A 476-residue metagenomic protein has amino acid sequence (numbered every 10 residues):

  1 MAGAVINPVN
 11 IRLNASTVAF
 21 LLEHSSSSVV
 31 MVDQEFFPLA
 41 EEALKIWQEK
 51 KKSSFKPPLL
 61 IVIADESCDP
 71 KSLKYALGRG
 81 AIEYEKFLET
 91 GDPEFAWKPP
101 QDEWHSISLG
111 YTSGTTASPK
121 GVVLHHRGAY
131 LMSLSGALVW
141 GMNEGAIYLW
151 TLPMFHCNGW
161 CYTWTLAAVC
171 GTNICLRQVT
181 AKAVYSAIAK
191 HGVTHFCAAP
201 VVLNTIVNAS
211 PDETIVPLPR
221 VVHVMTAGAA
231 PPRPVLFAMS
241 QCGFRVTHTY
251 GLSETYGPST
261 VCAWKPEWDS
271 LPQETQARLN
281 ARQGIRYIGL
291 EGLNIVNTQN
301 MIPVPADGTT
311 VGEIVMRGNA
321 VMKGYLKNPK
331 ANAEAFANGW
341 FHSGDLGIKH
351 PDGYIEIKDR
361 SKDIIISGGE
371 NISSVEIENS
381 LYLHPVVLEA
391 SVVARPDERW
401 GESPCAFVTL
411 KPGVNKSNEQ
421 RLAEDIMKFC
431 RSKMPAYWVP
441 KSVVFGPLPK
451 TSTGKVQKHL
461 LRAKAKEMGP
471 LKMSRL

Functional and structural regions predicted by a protein language model:
M1, R12-S16, T151-V169, S253: Conserved coil-to-alpha-helix start sites within the AMP-binding
A4-E89, P412-V414: Structural core segment of the AMP-binding/adenylate-forming
A4-L22, Q34-L39, T151, G171-H191 (+2 more regions): ATP-dependent adenylate-forming carboxylate-activation enzymes
L13, A19-E23, V30-V32, F196 (+7 more regions): AMP-binding/adenylate-forming catalytic core of the ANL superfamily
I61-I63, S67-C68, Y75-Y111, A117-S118 (+1 more regions): Conserved pre-ATP/AMP-binding loop-to-beta segment of ANL
I82-L88, A168, V193-A198, V207-R278 (+2 more regions): Gly/Ser/Thr-rich phosphate-binding loop
Y130-I147, F155-H195, L203-T205, A209-S210: Conserved AMP-binding/adenylation subdomain of ANL enzymes
R286, G292-V315, K349-D352, N415-A423 (+1 more regions): Conserved beta-loop-beta connector loops within the AMP-binding
